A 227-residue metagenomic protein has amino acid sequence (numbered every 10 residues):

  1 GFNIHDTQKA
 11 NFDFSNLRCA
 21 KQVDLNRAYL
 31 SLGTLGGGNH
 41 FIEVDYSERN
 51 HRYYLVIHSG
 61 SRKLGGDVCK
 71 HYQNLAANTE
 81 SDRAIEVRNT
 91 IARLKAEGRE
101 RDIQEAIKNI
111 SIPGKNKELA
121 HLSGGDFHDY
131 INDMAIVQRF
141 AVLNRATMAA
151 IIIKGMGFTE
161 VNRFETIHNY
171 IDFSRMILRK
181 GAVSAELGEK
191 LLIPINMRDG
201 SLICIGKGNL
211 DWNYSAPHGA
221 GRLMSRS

Functional and structural regions predicted by a protein language model:
G1-T7, D13-S227: Domain-length cofactor-binding catalytic modules of enzymes
